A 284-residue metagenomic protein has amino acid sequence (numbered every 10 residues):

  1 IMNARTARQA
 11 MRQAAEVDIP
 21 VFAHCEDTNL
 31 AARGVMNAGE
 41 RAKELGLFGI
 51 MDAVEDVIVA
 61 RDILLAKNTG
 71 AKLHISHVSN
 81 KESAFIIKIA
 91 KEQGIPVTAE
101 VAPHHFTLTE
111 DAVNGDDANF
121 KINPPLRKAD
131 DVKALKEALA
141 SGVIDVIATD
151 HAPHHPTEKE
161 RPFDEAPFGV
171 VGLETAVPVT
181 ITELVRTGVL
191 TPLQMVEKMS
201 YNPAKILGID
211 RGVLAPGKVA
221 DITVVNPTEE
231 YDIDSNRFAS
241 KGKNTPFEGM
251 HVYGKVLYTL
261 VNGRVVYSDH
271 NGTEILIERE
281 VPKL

Functional and structural regions predicted by a protein language model:
I1-I147: Histidine/acidic residue-rich metal-binding segments in metalloenzymes
T6, G172-A176, A239: Short acidic-hydrophobic sequence patches enriched in Asp/Glu that either
D27, N80, P103, P153 (+2 more regions): Short, glycine/acidic-enriched loop or turn micro-motifs at the edges of active sites
A31, A84, T107, H155-T157 (+3 more regions): Glycine/Thr-rich phosphate-binding loops of Rossmann-like dinucleotide-binding domains
K43-K72, N119, A140-S141, D145-I147 (+1 more regions): His/Asp/Glu-enriched, well-ordered alpha-helical/loop segment that forms or immediately abuts the divalent-metal
L45, I75, P103-H105, E110 (+11 more regions): Generic secondary-structure boundary/loop-capping signal
S83, I89, E274-L284: C-terminal/domain-terminus segments
P162-E165, V219-V281: C-terminal cap of metal-dependent C-N hydrolases
